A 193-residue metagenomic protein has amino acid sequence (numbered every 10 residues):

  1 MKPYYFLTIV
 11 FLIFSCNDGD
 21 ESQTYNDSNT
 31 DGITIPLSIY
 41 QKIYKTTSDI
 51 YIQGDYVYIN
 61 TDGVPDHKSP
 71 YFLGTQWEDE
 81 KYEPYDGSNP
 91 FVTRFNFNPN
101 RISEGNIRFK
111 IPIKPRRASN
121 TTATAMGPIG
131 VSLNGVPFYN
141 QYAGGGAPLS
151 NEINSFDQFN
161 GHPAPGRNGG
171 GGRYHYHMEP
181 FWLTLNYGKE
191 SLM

Functional and structural regions predicted by a protein language model:
K2-I9: Sec-dependent signal peptide recognition, specifically the positively charged N-region followed immediately by
I9-V10, E152: Residue-level signal for mature regions of secreted extracellular proteins and peptides
L12-S15: C-terminal motif of bacterial Sec signal peptides marking the signal peptidase cleavage site
N17-G19: Bacterial signal peptide processing site
S22-E152: Solvent-exposed N-terminal domain segments of exported/luminal and surface proteins
E104, P165-G171: Extracellular interaction modules
E152, F156, G171-R173, H177-M193: Short helix-loop boundary/capping segments
S155-P165: Short, recurring structural edge motifs at helix starts
